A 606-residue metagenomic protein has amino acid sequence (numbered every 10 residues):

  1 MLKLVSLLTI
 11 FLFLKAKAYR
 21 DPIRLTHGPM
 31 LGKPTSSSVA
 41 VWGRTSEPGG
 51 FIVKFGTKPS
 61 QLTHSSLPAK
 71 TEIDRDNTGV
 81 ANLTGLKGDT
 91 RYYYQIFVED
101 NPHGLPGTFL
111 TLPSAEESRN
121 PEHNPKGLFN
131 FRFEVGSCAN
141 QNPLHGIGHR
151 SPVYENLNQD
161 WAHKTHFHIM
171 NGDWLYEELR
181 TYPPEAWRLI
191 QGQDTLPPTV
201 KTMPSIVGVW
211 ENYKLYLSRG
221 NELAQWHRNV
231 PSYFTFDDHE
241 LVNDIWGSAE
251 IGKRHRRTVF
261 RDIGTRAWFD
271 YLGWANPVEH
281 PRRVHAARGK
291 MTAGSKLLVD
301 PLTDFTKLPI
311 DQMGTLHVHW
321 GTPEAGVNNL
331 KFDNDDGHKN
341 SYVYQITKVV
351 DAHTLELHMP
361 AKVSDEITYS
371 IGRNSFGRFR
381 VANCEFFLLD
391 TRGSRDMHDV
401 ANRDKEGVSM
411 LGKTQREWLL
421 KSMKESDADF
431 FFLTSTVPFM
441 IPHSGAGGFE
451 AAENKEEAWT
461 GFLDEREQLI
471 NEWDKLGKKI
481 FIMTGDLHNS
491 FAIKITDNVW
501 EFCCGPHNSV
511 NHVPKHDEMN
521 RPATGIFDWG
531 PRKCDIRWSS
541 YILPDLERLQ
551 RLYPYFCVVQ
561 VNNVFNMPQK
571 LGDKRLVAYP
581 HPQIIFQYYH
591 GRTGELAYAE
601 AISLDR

Functional and structural regions predicted by a protein language model:
M1-L7: Sec-dependent signal peptide recognition, specifically the positively charged N-region followed immediately by
T9-I10, L298: Hydrophobic/aromatic beta-strand segments within beta-rich folds
F11-R20: N-terminal signal peptide
Y19-R606: Long, structured stretches of catalytic cores involved in phosphate-ester chemistry, encompassing
